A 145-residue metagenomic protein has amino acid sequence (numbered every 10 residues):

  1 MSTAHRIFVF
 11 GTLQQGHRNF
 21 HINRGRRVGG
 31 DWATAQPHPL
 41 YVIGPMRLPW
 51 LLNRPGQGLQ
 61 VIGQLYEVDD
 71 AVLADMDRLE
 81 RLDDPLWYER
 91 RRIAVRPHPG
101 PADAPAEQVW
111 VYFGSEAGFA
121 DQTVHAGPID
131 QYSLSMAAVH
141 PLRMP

Functional and structural regions predicted by a protein language model:
S2-P145: Glycine-aromatic micro-motifs
